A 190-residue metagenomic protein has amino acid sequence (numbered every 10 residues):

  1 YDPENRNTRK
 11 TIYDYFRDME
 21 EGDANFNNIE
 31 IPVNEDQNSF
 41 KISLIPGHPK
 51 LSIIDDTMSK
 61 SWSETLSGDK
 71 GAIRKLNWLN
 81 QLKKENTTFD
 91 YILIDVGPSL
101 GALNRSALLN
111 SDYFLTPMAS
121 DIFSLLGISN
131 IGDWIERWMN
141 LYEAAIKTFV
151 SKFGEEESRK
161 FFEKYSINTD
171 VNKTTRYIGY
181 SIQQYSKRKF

Functional and structural regions predicted by a protein language model:
Y1-F190: P-loop NTP-binding core
